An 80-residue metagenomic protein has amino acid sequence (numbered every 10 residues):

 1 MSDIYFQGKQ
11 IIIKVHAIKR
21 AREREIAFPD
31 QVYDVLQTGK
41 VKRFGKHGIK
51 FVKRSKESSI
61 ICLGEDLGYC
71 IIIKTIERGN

Functional and structural regions predicted by a protein language model:
M1-N80: Ribonuclease/tRNase effector modules and their secretory precursors
